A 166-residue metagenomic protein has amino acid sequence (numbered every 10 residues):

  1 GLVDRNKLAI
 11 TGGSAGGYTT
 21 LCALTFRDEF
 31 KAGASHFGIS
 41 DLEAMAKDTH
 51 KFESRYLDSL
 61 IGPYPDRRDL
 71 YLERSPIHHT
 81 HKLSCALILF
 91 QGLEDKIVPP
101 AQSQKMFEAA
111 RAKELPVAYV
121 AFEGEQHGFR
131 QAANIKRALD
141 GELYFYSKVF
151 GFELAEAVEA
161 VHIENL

Functional and structural regions predicted by a protein language model:
G1-L166: Active-site-proximal cap/loop segments of hydrolase catalytic domains
